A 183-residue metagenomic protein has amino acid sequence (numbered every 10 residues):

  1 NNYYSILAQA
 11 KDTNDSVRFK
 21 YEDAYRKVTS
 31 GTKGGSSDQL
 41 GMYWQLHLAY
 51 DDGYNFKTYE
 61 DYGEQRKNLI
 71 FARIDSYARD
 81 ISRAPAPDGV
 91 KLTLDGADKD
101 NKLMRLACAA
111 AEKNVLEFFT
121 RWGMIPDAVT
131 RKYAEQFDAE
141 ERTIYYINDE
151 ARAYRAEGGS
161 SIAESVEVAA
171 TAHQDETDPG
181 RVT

Functional and structural regions predicted by a protein language model:
N1-N2, N14, N55, N68 (+4 more regions): Detector for Asparagine
N1-S30: Zinc-dependent metallopeptidase catalytic helix centered on the HExxH motif and its immediate flanking segment
N2-S5, L40, M104, L116: Extracytoplasmic/secreted envelope proteins and their assembly/folding machinery, especially bacterial periplasmic
Y4-L7, L46-A49, F118: Generic, well-ordered alpha-helical scaffold segments in large soluble proteins
E22-K102, C108-A111, M124, E140-E141: Non-catalytic carbohydrate-binding regions of carbohydrate-active enzymes
D95-T183: Beta/coil-rich, acidic/histidine-enriched accessory regions frequently appended to metallopeptidases
